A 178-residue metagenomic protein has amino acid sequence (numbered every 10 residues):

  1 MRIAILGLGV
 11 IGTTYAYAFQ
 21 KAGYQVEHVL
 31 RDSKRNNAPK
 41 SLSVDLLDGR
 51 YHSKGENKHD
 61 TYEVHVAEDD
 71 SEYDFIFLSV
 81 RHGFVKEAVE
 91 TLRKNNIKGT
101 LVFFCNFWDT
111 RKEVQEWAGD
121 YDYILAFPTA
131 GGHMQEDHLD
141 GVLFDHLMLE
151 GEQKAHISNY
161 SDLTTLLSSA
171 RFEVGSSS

Functional and structural regions predicted by a protein language model:
M1-G55: NAD(P)+-binding Rossmann beta1-loop-alpha1 motif at the extreme N-terminus of oxidoreductases
I3, Y24-E27, G99-L101, Y123 (+1 more regions): Hydrophobic anchor at the start of a short beta-strand that flanks the dinucleotide cofactor-binding loop
V26-V29, L101-C105, A155-S158: Short, hydrophobic beta-strand segments that form beta-sheet elements in well-ordered domains
L30-D32, A67-E68, C105, F127 (+2 more regions): Residues at the C-termini of beta-strands that transition into short coil/loop
G55-H138: Rossmann-like NAD(P)(H) cofactor-binding subdomain of soluble oxidoreductases
K112-S178: Rossmann-fold dinucleotide-binding core
